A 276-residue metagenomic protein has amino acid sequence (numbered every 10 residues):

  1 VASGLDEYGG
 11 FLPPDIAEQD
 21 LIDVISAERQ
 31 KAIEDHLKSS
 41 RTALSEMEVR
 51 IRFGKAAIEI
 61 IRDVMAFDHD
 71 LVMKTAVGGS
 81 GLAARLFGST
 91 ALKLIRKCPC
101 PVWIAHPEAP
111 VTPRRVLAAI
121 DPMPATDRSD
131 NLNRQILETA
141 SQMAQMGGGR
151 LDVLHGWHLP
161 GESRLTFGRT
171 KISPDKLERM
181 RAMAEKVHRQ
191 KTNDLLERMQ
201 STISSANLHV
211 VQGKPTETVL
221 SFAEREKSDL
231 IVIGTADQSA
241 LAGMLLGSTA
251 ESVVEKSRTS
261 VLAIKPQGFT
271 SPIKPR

Functional and structural regions predicted by a protein language model:
V1-A17, R115-P174, S205, K256 (+1 more regions): Small/aliphatic-rich secondary-structure junction motif
S3, Q19-D23, A27, K31 (+4 more regions): Structural beta-alpha unit
A17-K31, A125, P174-Q190: A short acidic, glycine-rich active-site loop that binds or catalyzes chemistry on phosphate/adenosine moieties
E48-R52, W103, D152-L154, N193 (+2 more regions): General small-molecule cofactor/ligand-binding pocket signal
M73-A76, V102-P107, V261-K265: Short beta-strand elements of ligand-binding domains
K74-K93, L230-E255, T270: Glycine-rich, Arg-bearing micro-motifs that act as flexible, cationic patches
S89-P110: Short, structured interface segments
